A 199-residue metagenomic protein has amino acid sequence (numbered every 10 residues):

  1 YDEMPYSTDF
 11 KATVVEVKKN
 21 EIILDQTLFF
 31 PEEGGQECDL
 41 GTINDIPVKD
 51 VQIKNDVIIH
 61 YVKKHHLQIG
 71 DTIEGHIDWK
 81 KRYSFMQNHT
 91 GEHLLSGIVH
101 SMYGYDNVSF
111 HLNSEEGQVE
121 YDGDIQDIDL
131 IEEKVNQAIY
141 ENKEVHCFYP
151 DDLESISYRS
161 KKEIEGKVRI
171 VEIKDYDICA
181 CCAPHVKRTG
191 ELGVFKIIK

Functional and structural regions predicted by a protein language model:
Y1-K199: A glycine- and charged-residue-rich anion-binding loop/surface
